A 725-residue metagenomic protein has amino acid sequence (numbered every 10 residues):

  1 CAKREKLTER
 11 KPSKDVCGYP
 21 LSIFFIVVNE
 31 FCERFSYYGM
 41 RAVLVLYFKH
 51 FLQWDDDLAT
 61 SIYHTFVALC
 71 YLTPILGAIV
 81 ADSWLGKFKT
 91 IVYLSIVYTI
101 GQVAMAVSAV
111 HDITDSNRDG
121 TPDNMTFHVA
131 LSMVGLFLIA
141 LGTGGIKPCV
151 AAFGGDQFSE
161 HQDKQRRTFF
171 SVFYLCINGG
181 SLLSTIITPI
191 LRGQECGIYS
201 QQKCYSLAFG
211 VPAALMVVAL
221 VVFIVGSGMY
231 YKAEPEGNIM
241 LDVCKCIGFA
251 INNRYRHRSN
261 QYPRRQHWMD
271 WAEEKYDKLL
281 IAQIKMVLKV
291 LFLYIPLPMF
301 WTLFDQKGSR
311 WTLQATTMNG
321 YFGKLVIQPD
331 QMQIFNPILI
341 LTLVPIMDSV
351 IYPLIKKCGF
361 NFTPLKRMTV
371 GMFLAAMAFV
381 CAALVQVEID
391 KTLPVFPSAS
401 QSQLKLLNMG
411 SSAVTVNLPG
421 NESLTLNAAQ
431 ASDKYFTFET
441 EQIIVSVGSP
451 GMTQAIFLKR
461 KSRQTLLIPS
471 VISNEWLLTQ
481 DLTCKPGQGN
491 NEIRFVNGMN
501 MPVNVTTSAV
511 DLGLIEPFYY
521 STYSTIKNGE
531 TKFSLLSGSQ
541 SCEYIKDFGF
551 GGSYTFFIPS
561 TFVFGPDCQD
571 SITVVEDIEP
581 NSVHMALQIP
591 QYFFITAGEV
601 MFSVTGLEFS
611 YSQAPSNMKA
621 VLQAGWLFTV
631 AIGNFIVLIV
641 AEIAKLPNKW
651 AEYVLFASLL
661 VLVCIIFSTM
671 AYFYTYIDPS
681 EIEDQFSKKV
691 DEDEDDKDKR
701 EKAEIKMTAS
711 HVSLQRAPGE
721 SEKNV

Functional and structural regions predicted by a protein language model:
C1-T114, M125-P450, K461-E492, V496-V725: Hydrophobic transmembrane alpha-helices of multi-pass solute transporters/permeases
D119: Acidic carboxylate motifs that coordinate Ca2+ or other divalent cations, activating on Asp/Glu
T453-F457: Eukaryotic, compositionally biased intrinsically disordered regions
